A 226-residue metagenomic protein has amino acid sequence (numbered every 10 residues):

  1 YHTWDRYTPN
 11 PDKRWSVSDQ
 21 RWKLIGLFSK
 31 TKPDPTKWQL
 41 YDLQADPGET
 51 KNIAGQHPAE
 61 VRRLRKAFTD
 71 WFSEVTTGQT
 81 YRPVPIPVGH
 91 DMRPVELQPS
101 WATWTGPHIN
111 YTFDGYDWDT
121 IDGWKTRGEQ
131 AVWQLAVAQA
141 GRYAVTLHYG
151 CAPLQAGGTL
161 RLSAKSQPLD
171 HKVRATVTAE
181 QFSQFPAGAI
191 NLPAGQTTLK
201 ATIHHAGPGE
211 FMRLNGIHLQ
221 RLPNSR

Functional and structural regions predicted by a protein language model:
Y1-Q39, L43: C-terminal cap/loop subdomain of S1 sulfatases and analogous C-terminal strand-loop tails that border
L43, K51-A54: Helix-turn-helix-type domain boundary/helix-start signal
G48, N52, V61-R226: Extracytoplasmic
